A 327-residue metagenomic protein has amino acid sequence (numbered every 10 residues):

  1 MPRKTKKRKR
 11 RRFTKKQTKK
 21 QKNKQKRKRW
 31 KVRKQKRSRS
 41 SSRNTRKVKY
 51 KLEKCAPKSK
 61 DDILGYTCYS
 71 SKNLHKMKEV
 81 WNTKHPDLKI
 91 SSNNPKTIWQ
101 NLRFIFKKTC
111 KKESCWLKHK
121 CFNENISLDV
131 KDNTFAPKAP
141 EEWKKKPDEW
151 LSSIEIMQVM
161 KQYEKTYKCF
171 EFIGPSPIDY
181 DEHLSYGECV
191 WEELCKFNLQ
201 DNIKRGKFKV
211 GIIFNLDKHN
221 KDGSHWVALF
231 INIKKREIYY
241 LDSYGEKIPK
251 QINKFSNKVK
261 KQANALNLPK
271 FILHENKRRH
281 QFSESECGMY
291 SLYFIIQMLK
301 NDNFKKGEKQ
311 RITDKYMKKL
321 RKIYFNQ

Functional and structural regions predicted by a protein language model:
M1-V48: Arg/Lys-rich, intrinsically disordered low-complexity tails that mediate electrostatic binding and condensation
W30, L52, L229, I312-T313: Extended hydrophobic/Leu-rich segments
N44-V227, I233-I238: Cysteine protease catalytic domains with a Cys-His-Asp triad
I154, K250-N257, K315-K318: Generic alpha-helical secondary structure signal
M160, K196-D201, N253-S256, K260 (+1 more regions): Short amphipathic alpha-helical segments and helix-helix/interface helices
I203-N303: Cysteine protease-like catalytic core of ubiquitin/ubiquitin-like
F294-Q327: Contiguous terminal or domain-adjacent regions that often encompass a lipid-handling module or interaction segment
